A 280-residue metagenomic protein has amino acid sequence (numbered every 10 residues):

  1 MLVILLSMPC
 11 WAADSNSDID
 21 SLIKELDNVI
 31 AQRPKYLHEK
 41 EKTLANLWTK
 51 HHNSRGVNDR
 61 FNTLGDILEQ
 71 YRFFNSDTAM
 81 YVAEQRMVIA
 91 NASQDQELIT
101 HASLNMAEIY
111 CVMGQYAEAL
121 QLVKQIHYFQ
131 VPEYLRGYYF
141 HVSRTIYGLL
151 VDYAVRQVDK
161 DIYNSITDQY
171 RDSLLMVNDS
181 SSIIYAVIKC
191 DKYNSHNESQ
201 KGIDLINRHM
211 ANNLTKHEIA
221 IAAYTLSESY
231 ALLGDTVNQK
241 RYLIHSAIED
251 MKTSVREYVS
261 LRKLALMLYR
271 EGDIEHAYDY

Functional and structural regions predicted by a protein language model:
M1-L2: Sec-dependent signal peptide recognition, specifically the positively charged N-region followed immediately by
L6-Y280: A "functional boundary" signal
